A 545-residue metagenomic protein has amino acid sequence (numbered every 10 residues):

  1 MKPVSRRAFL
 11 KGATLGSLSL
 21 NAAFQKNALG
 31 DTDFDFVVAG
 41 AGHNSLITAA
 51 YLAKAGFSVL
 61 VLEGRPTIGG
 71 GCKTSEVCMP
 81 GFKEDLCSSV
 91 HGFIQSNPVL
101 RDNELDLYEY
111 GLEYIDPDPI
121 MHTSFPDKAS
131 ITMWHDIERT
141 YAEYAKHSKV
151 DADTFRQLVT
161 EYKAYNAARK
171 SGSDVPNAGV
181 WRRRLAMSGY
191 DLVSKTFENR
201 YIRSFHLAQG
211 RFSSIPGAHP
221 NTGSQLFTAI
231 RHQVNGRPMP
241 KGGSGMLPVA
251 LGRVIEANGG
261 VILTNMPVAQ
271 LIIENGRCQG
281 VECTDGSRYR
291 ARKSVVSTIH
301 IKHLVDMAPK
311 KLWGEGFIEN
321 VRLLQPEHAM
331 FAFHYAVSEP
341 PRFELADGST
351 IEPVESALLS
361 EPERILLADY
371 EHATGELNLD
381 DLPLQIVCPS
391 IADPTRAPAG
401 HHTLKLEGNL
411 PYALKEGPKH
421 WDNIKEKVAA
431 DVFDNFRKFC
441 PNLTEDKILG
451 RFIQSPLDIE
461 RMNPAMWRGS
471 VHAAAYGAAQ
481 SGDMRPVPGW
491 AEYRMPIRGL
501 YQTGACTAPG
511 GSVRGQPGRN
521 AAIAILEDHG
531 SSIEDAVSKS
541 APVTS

Functional and structural regions predicted by a protein language model:
M1-G16: N-terminal secretory signal peptides and thylakoid transit peptides that target proteins across membranes
D31-E161: N-terminal glycine-rich phosphate/pyrophosphate-binding loop and immediately adjacent elements
P126-P220: Rossmann-like flavin
N199-S213, D380-V387, N442-A508: A glycine-rich dinucleotide-binding beta-alpha-beta segment and adjacent secondary-structure elements that constitute
R231-C278: Helical element adjacent to the flavin cofactor pocket in flavoenzyme catalytic cores
A269-A397: Mid-domain catalytic core of redox enzymes that form a hydrophobic substrate pocket/lid adjacent to a catalytic redox
P341, L377-L379, D422-L457: Flavin-binding catalytic cores
T507-I525: A conserved FAD-binding loop/helix module that cradles the flavin
